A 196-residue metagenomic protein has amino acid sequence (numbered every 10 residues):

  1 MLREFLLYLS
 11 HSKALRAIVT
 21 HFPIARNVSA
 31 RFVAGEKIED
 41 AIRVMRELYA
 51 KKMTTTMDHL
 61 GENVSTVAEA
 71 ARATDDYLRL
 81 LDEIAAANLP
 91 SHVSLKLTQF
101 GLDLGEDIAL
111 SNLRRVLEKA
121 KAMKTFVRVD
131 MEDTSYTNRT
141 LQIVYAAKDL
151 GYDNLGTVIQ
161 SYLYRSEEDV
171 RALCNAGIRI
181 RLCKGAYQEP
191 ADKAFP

Functional and structural regions predicted by a protein language model:
M1-P196: Positively charged, amphipathic and often flexible ligand-engagement surfaces
